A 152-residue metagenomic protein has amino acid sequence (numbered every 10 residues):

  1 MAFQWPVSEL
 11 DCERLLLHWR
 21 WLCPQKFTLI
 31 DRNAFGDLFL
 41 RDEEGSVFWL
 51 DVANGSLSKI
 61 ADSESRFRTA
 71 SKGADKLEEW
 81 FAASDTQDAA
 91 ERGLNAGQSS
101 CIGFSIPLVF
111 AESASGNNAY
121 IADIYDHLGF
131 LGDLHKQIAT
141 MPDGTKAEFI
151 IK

Functional and structural regions predicted by a protein language model:
M1-W49, L108-K152: A surface-exposed partner-binding patch
L50-Q87: Compact, glycine/acidic-enriched structural inserts
T69-D75, A90-F104, G144-K152: Short, highly charged low-complexity linear segments
E78-L128: Mixed-charge (acidic/basic) macromolecular-recognition segments
